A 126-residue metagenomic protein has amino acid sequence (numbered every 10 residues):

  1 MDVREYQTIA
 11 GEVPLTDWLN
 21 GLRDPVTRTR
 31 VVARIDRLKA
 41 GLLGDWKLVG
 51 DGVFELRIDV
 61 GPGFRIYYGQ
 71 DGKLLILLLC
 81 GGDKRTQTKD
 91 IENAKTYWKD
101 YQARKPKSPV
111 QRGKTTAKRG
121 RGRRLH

Functional and structural regions predicted by a protein language model:
M1-G63, G72-I76, D83-H126: Basic, Lys/Arg-enriched alpha-helical interface segments
